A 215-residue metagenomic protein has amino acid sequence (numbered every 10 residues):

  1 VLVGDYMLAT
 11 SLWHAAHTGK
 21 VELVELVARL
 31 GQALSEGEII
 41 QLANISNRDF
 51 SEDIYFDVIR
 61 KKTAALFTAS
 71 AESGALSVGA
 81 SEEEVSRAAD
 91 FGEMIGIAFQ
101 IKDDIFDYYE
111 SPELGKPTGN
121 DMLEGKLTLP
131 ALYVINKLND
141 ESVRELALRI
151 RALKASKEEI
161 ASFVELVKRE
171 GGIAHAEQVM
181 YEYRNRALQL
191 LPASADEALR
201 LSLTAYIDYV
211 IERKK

Functional and structural regions predicted by a protein language model:
V1-K215: All-alpha prenyltransferase/terpene-synthase fold signal
